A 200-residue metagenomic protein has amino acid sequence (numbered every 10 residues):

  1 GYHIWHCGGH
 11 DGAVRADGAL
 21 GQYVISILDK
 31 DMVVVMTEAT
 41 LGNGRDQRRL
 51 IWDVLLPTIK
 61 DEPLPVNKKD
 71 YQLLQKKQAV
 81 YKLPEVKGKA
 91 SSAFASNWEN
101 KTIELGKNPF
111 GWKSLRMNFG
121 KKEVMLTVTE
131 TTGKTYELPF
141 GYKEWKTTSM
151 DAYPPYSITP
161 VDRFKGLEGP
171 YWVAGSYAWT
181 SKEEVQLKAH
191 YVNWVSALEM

Functional and structural regions predicted by a protein language model:
G1, L64-N67: Charged/polar, low-hydrophobicity segments characteristic of intrinsically disordered regions and flexible loops
G1-M36: Active-site Gly/Thr loop motif
V34, P63-L64: N-terminal, helix-rich and Lys/Arg-enriched segments in bacterial and organellar proteins
T40-G42: A short acidic/small-residue loop/turn micro-motif
R49-P63: Surface-exposed amphipathic alpha-helical segments
K68-M200: Peripheral terminal and inter-domain segments
